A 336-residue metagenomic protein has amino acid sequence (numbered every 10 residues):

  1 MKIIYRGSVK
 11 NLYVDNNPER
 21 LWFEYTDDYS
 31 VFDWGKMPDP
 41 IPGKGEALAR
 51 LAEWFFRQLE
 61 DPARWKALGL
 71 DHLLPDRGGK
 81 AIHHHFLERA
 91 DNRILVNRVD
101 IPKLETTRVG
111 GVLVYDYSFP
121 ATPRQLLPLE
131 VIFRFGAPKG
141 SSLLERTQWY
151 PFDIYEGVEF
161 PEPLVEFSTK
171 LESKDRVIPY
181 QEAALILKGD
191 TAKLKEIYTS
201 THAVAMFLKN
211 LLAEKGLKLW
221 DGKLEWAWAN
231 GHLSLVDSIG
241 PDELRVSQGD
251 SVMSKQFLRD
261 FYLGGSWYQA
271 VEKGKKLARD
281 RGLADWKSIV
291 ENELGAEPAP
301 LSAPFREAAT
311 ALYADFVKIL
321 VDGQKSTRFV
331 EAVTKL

Functional and structural regions predicted by a protein language model:
M1-K2, P120-T122, L208-K215: Short aromatic-glycine motifs in intrinsically disordered, low-complexity regions
K2-L171, N292-L336: Active-site loop/lid in soluble adenylation, ligation, and acyl-transfer enzymes
V9, T26-D28, G136-P138, L217 (+2 more regions): An acidic- and aromatic-residue-enriched active-site/binding cleft used to recognize and process polar
A81, A90-L95, D100, K218-L235: Beta-rich nucleic-acid/ligand-interaction surfaces
G157-A192: A short mid-domain helix/strand-loop element embedded in enzyme catalytic domains that forms or borders the active-site
G189-W220: A long amphipathic alpha-helix within ATP-dependent nucleotide-binding catalytic cores
L224-V271: Catalytic activation segment of kinase domains across protein kinase-like and atypical kinase folds
Y262-P300: A hydrophobic, small-residue-rich beta->alpha segment in the mid-to-C-terminal subdomain of diverse proteins
